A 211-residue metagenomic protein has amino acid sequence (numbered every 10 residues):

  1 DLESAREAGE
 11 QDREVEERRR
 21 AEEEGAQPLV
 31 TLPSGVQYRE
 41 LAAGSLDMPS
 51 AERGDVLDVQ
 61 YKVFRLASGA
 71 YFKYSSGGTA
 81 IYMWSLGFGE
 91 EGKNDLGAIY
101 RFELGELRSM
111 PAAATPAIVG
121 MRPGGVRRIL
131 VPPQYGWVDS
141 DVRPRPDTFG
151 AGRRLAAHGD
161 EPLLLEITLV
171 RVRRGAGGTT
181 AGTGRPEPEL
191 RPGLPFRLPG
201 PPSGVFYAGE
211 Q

Functional and structural regions predicted by a protein language model:
D1-Q211: Cross-family detector of peptidyl-prolyl cis-trans isomerase
